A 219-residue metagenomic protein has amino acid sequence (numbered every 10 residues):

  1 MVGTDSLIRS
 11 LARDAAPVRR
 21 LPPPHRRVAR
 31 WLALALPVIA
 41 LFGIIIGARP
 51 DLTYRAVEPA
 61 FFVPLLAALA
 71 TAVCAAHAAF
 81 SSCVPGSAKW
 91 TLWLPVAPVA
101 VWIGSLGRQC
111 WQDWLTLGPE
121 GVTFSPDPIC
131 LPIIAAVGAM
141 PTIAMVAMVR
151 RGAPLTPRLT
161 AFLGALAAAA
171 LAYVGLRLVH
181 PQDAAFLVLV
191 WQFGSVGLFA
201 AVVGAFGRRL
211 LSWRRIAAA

Functional and structural regions predicted by a protein language model:
M1-V28: N-terminal juxtamembrane cytosolic/stromal segments of multi-pass membrane proteins
A15, A48, L52, S82-W90 (+5 more regions): Membrane-interface elements of multi-pass transporters and channels
H25-E120: Selected alpha-helical membrane-embedding segments in polytopic membrane proteins
V28-L36, I133-A135, A161-L166: Select subsegments of transmembrane alpha-helices in polytopic membrane proteins, especially boundary-proximal
R55-F61, G118-L131, R158-T160, A184-S195: Non-cytosolic membrane-interface motifs at loop->transmembrane helix junctions
L66-F80, A135-A144, V196-R209: Hydrophobic cores of alpha-helical transmembrane segments in multi-pass inner/ER membrane proteins, independent
G104-L159: Membrane-proximal helix-loop-helix units in multi-pass membrane proteins
A147-A219: Terminal transmembrane helical module of multi-pass membrane proteins
